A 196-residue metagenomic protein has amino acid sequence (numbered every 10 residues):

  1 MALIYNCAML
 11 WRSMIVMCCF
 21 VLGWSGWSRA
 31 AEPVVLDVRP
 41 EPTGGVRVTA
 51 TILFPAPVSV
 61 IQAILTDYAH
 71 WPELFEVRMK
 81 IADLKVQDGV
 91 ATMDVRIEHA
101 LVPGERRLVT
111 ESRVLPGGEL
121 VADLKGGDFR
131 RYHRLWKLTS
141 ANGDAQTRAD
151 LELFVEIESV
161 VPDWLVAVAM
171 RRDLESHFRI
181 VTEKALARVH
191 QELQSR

Functional and structural regions predicted by a protein language model:
L3-I15: Bacterial N-terminal signal peptides that target proteins for export
M14-W24: Bacterial N-terminal signal peptides
W27-D88, G143: Hydrophobic ligand-binding cavity/cleft-lining segments
P33-V38, M79, M93, H133 (+1 more regions): Generic structural motif
E41-G45, L53, E73, A82-F129 (+1 more regions): Glycine-rich portal/gate segments that line the openings of hydrophobic small-molecule binding cavities
V60-A63, H70, A169, S176 (+2 more regions): Extracytoplasmic/secreted proteins, especially bacterial periplasmic and envelope-associated proteins
I61-I64, W71, M93, S112 (+1 more regions): Hydrophobic pocket/interface hotspot
L124-S176: Beta-strand/loop substructures that line and gate deep hydrophobic ligand-binding cavities in soluble
